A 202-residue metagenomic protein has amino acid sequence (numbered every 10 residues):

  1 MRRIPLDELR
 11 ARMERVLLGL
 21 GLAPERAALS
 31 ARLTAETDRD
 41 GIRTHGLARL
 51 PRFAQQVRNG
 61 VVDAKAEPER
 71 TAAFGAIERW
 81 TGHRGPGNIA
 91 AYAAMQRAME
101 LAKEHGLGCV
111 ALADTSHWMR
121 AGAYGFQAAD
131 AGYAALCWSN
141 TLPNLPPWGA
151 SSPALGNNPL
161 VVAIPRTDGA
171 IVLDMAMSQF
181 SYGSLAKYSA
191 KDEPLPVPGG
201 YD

Functional and structural regions predicted by a protein language model:
M1-L20: Generic N-terminal amphipathic, Lys/Arg-enriched alpha-helix
L18-G21, E36, D40-R43: N-terminal and secondary-structure boundary signal
P24-A35: Short, well-structured alpha-helical segments
G46-M99: Active-site cofactor/substrate anionic-group-binding motifs, chiefly glycine- and Lys/Arg-rich phosphate-binding loops
E69-G85, C109-A113, S139, D174 (+2 more regions): Core alpha/beta catalytic barrel or barrel-like domain that forms the active/cofactor pocket in diverse metabolic
R79-I164: A generic, well-ordered mixed alpha/beta core segment in the N-terminal half of proteins
L145-D202: Phosphate/diphosphate-binding glycine-rich loops and adjacent basic-rich segments that engage nucleotide
